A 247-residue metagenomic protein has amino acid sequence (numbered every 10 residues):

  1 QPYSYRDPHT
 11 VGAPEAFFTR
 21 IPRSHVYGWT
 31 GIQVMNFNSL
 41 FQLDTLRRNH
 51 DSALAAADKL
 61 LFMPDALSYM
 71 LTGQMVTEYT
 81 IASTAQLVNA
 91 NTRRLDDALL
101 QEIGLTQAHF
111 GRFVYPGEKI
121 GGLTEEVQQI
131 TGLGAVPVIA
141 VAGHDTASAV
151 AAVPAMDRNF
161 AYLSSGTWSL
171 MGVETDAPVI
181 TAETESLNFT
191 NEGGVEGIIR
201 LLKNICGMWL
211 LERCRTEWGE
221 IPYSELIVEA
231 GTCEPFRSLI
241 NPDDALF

Functional and structural regions predicted by a protein language model:
P2-H9, S83-L87: A charged helix-plus-loop insertion that forms the helical arch/lid used to bind and gate nucleic-acid substrates
P2-R6, N38, Y115: Small/polar loops that bind or transfer phosphate-bearing groups
V11, F18-G31, M35-N36, F41-Q74 (+4 more regions): Active-site core segments that coordinate phosphate-bearing ligands/cofactors across diverse enzyme families
G73-I81: Enzymes and membrane/adaptor proteins characterized by extended Gly/Ser/Thr/Asp/Glu-rich, aromatic-dotted
T80-A82, Q107, E196: Short glycine-enriched loop/turn motifs at secondary-structure junctions
N91, P116-L123: Short beta-strand to alpha-helix junction loop
D97, I103-P116: A conserved helix-loop-beta module that forms one wall/lid of the active-site cleft in ATP-utilizing catalytic domains
G111-K119, L226-G231: Short linear loop/turn motifs
